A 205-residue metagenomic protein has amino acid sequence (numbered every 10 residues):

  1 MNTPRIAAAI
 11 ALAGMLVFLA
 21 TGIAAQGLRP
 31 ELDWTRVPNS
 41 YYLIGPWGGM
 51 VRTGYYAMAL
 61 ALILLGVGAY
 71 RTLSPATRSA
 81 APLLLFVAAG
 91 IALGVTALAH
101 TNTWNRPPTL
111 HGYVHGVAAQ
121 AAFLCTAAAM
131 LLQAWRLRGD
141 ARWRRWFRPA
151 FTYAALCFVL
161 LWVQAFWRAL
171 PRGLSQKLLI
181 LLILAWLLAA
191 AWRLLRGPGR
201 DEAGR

Functional and structural regions predicted by a protein language model:
R5-L12, S74-A88, W143-A150: Interfacial segments of alpha-helical transmembrane regions
M15-D33: Alpha-helical transmembrane segments of multi-pass membrane proteins
L19-A20, A89-L98, A154-Q164: Aromatic-anchored segments of alpha-helical transmembrane domains
P30-P46, T103-L110, R168-G173: Membrane-interface interhelical loops and short amphipathic "cap" helices that link adjacent transmembrane segments
Y41-L60: Interfacial helix-start motif at the membrane-water boundary
Y56-L84, M130-R138: Internal transmembrane alpha-helix with an interfacial aromatic "cap," most often the third helix
L93-W135: Membrane-proximal helix-loop-helix units in multi-pass membrane proteins
W135-D201: Terminal transmembrane helical module of multi-pass membrane proteins
